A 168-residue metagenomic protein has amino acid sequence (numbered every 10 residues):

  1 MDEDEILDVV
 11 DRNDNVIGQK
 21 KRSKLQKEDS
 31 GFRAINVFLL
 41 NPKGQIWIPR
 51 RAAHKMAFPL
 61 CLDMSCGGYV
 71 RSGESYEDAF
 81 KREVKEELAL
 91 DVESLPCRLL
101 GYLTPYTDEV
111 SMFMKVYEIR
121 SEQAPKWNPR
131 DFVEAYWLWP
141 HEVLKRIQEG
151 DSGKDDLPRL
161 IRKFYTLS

Functional and structural regions predicted by a protein language model:
D2-N36, P42: Acidic, metal-coordinating catalytic segment for phosphate/diphosphate chemistry, firing primarily on the Nudix
V9, L39, I48, E118-I119 (+1 more regions): Conserved hydrophobic "DFG−1" position in protein kinase catalytic cores
E28-S30, A57-C61, L138-W139: A short, polar/proline- and glycine-enriched secondary-structure boundary/capping micro-motif
A34-C66: A glycine-rich, hydrophobic loop/mini-helix early in the fold
G68-G153: Unchanged
S152-S168: Charged phosphate-binding loop/patch that engages nucleotide di/tri-phosphates or the phosphate backbone of nucleic
